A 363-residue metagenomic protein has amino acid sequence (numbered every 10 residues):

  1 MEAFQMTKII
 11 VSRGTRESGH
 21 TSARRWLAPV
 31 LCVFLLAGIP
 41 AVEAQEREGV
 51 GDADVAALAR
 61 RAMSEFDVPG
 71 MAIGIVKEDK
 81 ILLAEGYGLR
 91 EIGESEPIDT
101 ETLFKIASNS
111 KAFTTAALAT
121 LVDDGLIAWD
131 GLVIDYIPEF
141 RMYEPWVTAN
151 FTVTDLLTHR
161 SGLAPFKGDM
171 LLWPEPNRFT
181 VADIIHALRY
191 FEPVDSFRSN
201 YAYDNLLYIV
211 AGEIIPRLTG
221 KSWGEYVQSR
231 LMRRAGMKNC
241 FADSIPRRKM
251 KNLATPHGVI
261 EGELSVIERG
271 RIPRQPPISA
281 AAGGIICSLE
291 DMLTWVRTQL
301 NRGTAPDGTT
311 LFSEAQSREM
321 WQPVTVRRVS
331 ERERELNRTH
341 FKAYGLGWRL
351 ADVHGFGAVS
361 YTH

Functional and structural regions predicted by a protein language model:
M1-A23: N-terminal secretory signal peptides that target proteins for export/translocation
A28-G38: Bacterial N-terminal signal peptides
V42-E46: Boundary at the C-terminal end of the N-terminal hydrophobic targeting segment
E48-I106, L126-A128, D135, H186-F191 (+1 more regions): Short, conserved catalytic-motif segment at the N-terminal edge
A59, I73, D79, K111-T114 (+7 more regions): Residue-level preference for non-acidic, small/hydrophobic
S64-A72, G93-L156, P193-L206, A280-G283: Short active-site loop at a secondary-structure junction that contains or immediately precedes the catalytic residue(s)
A84, E96, T115, A164-K167: Short, solvent-exposed loop/turn elements at domain surfaces
Y87, E91, P145-Y361: Short, surface-exposed loop or secondary-structure junction motifs that flank catalytic or metal-binding residues
